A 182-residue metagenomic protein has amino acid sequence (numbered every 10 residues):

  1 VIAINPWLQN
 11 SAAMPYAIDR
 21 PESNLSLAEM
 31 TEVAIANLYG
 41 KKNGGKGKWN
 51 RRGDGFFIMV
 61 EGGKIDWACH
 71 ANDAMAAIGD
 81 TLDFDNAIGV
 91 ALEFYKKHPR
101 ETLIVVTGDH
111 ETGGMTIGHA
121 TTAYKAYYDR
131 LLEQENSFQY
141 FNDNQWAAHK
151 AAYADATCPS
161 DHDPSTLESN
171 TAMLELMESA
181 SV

Functional and structural regions predicted by a protein language model:
V1-V182: A post-motif C-terminal structural segment
